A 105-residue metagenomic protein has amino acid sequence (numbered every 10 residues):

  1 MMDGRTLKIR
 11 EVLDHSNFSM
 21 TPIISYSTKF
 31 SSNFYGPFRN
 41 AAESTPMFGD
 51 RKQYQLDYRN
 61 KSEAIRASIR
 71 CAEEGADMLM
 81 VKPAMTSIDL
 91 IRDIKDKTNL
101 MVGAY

Functional and structural regions predicted by a protein language model:
M1-Y105: Alpha/beta enzyme core
